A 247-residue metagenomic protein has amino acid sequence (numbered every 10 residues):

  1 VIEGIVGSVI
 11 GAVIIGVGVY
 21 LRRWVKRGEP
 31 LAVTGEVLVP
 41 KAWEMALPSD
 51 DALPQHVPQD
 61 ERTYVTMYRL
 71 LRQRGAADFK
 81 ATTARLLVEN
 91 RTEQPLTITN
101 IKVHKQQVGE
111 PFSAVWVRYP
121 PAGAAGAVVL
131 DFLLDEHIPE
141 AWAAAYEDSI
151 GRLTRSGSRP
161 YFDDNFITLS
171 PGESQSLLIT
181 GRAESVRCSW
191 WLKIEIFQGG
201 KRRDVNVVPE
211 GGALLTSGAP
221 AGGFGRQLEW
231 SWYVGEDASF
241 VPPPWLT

Functional and structural regions predicted by a protein language model:
V1-G28: Hydrophobic, helix-forming membrane-interacting segments
R23-V65: N-terminal leader/pro-regions and domain N-caps
A76-R85: Short, solvent-exposed loop/turn segments enriched in Ser/Thr/Gly
L87-T92, K105: Asparagine-centered strand-capping/turn motif at beta-strand->loop junctions
Q94-K102, F112-V115, W142-Y146, W191: Short, hydrophobic/aromatic beta-strand segments
Q106-R118, G199-V205, G218: Short aromatic-acidic-glycine turn motif
Y119-A183: Intrinsically disordered, low-complexity Pro/Gly/Ser/Thr-rich segments with frequent PxxP/GP/PP motifs and embedded
D135-G157, F162, S189-T247: Acidic, serine/threonine- and proline-rich intrinsically disordered appendage/tail regions
